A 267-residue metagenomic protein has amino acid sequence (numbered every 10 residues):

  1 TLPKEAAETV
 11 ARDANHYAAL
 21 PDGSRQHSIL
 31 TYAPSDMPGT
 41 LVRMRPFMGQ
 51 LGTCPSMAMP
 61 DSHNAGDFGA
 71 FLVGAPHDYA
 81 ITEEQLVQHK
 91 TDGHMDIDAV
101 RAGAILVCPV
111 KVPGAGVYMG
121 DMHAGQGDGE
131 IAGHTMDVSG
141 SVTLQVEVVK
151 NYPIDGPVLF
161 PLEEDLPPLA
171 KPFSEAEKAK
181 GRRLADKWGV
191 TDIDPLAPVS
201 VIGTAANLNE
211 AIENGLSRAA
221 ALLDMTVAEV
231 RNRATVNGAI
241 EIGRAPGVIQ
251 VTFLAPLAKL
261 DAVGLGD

Functional and structural regions predicted by a protein language model:
T1-R101, V107: Intrinsically disordered, low-complexity linker/loop segments enriched in Gly/Pro and charged/polar residues
L2-S24, Q126-G156: Short peripheral tails and domain-boundary helices/loops at the edges of structured domains
M95, R101-G103, S141, A206-N214: Conserved active-site and cofactor/substrate-binding residues in soluble primary-metabolism enzymes
G114-G125: Short, Lys/Arg- and Gly-enriched loop/turn segments at beta-strand edges
M122, G129-T135, I242-P246: Eukaryote-specific, cytoplasm-facing alpha-helical/coiled-coil scaffolding segments in long proteins
A132, D137-W188, E213: Charged, often glycine-enriched C-terminal and inter-domain segments that act as flexible interaction/assembly
D165, K171-D267: Helix-rich terminal scaffold detector
